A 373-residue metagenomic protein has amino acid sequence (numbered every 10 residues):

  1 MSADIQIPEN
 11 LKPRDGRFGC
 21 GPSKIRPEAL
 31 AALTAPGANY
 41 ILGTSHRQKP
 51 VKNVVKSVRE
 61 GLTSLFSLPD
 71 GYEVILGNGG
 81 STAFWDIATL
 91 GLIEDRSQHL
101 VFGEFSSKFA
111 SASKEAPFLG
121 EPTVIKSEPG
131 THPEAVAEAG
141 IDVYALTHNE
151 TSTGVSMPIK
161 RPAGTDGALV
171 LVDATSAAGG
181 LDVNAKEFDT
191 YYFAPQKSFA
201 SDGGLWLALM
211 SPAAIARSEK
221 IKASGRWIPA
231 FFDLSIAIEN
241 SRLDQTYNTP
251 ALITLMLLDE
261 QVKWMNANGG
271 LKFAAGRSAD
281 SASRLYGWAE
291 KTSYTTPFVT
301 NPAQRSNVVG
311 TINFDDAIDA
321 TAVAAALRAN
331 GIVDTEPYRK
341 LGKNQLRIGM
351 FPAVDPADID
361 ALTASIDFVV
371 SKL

Functional and structural regions predicted by a protein language model:
M1-S45: N-terminal "arm"/small-domain region of PLP-dependent enzymes with the aminotransferase-like
D15, K340, N344-L373: PLP-dependent enzyme catalytic core of the Aspartate aminotransferase-like
K24, Q196-Y286: Active-site C-terminal subdomain of aminotransferase-like
G37-I87, K108, A112: Conserved N-terminal alpha-helix of the aminotransferase class I/II PLP-enzyme fold
T82-D142: PLP-dependent aminotransferase-like
I125-G179, T190: Active-site phosphate-binding strand-loop segment of PLP-dependent enzymes
A185-Q196, W206: Conserved active-site segment immediately N-terminal to the catalytic lysine that forms the internal aldimine
T296-A326: Conserved PLP-binding catalytic core of the aspartate aminotransferase-like
